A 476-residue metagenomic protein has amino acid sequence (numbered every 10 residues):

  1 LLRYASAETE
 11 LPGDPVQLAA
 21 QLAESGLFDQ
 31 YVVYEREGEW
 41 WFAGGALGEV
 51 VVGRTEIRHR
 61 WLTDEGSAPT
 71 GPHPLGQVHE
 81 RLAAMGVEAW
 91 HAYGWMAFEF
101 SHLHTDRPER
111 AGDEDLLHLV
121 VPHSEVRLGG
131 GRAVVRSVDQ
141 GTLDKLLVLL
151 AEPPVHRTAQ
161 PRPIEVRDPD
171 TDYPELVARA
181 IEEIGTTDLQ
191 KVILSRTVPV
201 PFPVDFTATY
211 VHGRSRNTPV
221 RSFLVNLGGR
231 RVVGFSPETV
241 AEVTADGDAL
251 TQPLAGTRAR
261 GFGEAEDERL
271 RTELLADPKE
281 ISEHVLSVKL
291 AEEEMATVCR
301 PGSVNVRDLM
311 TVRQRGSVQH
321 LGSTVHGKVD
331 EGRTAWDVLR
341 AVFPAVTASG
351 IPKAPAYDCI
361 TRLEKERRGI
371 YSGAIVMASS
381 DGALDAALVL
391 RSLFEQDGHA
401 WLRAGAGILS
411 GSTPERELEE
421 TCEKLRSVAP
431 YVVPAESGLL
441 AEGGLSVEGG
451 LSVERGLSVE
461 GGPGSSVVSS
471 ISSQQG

Functional and structural regions predicted by a protein language model:
L1-L62, S67-T70, D188, V192 (+5 more regions): Extreme N-terminus nucleophile/cap motif
L2-R3, R60-E65, T70, G129-E152 (+3 more regions): Cytosolic ligand/metal-binding cores
P12-E49, H59-R60, E99-L147, R231-T239: Cofactor- and metal-binding active-site motifs of prokaryotic enzymes that mediate redox/radical or nucleophilic
V33-R36, W41-G53, D115, L119-E125 (+4 more regions): An anion-binding catalytic pocket shared by soluble metabolic enzymes
T63-P201, E395, C422, R426-G438: Non-catalytic accessory segments adjacent to catalytic cores
G94, V126, T187, A241 (+4 more regions): A residue-level signal for conserved active-site and pocket-lining positions in enzyme catalytic cores
L321-L439, G476: Conserved hydrophobic core element of enzyme catalytic domains
A441-S465: Long, intrinsically disordered low-complexity tandem-repeat segments
